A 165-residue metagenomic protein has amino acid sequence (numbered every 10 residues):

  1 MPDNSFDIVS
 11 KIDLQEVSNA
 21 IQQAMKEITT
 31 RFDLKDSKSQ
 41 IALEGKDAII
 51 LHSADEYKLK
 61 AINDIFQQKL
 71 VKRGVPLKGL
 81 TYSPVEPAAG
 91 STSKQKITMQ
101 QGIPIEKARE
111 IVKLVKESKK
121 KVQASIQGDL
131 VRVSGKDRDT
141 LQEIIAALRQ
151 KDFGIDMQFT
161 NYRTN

Functional and structural regions predicted by a protein language model:
P2, F6, L43, K94-N165: Positively charged, low-complexity, intrinsically disordered RNA-binding extensions
K11, Q15-S18, K26, T30-R31 (+5 more regions): Short Lys/Arg-rich amphipathic alpha-helical segments
K11-A20, M99-I105: Short, surface-exposed ligand-recognition loops at beta-strand->loop->(often short) alpha-helix junctions that present
T30-S39, L77-S83, A108-K120: Short amphipathic beta-strand starts and helix->beta connectors
K38-I41, A48: A glycine- and small/hydrophobic-rich beta-loop-beta segment that serves as a flexible "lid/hinge" or phosphate-binding
A48-I49, V131: Hydrophobic residues embedded in beta-strands of well-ordered beta-sheets
K58-K96: Helix-adjacent hinge/juxtasegments
